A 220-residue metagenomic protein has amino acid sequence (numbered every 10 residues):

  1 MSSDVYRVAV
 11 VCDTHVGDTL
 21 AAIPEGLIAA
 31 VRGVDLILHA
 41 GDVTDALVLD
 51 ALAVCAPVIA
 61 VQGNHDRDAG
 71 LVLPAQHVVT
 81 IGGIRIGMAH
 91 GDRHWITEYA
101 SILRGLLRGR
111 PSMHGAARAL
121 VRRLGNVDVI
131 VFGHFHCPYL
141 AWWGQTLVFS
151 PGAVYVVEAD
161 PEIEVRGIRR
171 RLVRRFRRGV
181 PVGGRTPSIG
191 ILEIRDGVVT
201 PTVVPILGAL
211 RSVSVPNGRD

Functional and structural regions predicted by a protein language model:
M1-V58, V72-A75, W95, T186-S188 (+1 more regions): N-terminal active-site segment of His-dependent metallophosphoesterases
A9, R85-G87, G190: Conserved beta-strand elements of the Class I
V10-C12, L36-D42, I59-N64, M88-H90 (+2 more regions): Active-site neighborhood of phospho(di)ester-bond hydrolases with catalytic His/Asp-centered motifs
H15-T19, V43-V48, H65-G70, H94-E98 (+2 more regions): Active-site environment of divalent metal-dependent phosphoester hydrolases
A22-I23, A100-S101, Q145, D160-I163 (+1 more regions): Short aromatic-enriched loop/helix-cap "lid" or pocket-rim segments at secondary-structure transitions that line
A30-L38, L49-L52, L73-Q145, V199 (+1 more regions): His/acidic metal-ligating clusters that form di-metal
I59, R108-D196: Conserved beta-sheet core of the metallophosphoesterase superfamily
P181-D220: Charged phosphate-binding loop/patch that engages nucleotide di/tri-phosphates or the phosphate backbone of nucleic
